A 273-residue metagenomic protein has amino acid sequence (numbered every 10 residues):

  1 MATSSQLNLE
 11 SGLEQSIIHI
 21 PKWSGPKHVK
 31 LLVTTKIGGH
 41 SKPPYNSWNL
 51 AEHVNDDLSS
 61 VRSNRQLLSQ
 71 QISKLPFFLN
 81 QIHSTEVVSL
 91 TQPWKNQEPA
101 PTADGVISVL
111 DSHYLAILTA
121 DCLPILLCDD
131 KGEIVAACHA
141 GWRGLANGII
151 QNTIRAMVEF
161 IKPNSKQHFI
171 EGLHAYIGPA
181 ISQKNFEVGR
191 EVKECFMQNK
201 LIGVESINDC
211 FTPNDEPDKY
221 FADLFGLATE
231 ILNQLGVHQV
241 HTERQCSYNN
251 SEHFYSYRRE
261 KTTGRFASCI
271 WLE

Functional and structural regions predicted by a protein language model:
M1-E273: Active-site microenvironment for binding and transforming phosphate-containing groups
